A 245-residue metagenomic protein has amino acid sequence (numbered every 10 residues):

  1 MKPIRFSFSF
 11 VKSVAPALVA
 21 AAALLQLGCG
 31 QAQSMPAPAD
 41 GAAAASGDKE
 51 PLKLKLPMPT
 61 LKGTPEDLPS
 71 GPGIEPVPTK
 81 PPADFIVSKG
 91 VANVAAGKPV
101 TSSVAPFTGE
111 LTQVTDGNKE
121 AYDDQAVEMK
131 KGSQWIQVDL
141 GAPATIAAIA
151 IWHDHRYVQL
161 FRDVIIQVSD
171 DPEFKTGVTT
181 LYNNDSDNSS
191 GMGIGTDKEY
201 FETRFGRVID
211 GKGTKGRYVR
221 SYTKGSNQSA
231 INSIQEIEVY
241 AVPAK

Functional and structural regions predicted by a protein language model:
K2-L18: Bacterial N-terminal signal peptides that target proteins for export
Q26-G28: C-terminal motif of bacterial Sec signal peptides marking the signal peptidase cleavage site
M35-V91: N-terminal pre-domain segments of enzymes
A44-G63, S103-A105, V127-Q134, R156-K245: Trp- and acidic/polar-enriched beta-sheet ligand-binding modules for extracellular glycan and matrix recognition
A83-G117: Predominantly extracellular/luminal regions of secreted and cell-surface proteins, especially disulfide-bonded
V100, T145-R156, S221: A short beta-strand element within beta-rich, extracytoplasmic domains of secreted/secretory-pathway proteins
S133, G141-A148, G216: Extended extracellular/luminal ectodomain segments enriched in beta-structured repeat modules
